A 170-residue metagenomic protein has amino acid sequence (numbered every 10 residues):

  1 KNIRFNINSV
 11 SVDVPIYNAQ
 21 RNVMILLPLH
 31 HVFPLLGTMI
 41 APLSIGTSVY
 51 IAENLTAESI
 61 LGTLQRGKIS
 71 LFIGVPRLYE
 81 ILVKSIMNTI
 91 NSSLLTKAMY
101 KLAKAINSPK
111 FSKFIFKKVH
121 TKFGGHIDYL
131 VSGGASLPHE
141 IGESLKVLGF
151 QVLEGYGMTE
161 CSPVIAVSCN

Functional and structural regions predicted by a protein language model:
K1: Conserved AMP-binding/adenylate-forming core of the ANL superfamily
R4-N22, L29-K117, H126, Q151: Conserved AMP-binding/adenylation subdomain of ANL enzymes
L26, Y50, V131, G155: Active-site-adjacent beta-strand anchor residues
G46, G134, G157: Conserved G/P- and acidic residue-centered "switch" motifs that form tight phosphate/ATP-binding loops in soluble
N54, G157-M158: Short, ordered loop/turn segments at secondary-structure junctions
G124-G125, V167: Helix-loop-beta segment of a Rossmann-like dinucleotide-binding subdomain
L137-H139, E143-Q151, M158-N170: Active-site loops of AMP-binding adenylate-forming
